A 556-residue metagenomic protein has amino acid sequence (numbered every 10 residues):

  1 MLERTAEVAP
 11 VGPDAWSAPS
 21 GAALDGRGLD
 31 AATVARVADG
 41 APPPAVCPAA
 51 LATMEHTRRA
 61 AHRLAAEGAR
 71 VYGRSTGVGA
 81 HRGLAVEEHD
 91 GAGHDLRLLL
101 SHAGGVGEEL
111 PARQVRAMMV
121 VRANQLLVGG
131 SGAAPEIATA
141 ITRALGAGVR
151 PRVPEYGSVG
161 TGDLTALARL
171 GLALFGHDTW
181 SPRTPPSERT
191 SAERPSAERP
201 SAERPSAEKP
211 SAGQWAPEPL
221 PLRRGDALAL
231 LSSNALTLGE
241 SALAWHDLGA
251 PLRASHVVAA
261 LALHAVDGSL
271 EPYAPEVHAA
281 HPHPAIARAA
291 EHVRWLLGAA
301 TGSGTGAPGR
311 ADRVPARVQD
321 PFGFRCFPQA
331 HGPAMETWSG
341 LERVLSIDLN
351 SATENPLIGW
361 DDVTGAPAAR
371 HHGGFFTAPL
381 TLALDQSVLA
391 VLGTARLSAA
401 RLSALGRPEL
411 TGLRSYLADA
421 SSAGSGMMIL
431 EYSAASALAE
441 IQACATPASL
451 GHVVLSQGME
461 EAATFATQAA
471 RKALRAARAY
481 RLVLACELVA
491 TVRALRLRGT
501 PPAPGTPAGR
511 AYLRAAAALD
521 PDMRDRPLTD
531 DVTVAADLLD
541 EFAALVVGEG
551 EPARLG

Functional and structural regions predicted by a protein language model:
L2-T53, T57-A65, A69, G91 (+2 more regions): C-terminal auxiliary extensions adjacent to catalytic cores
V34, L98, H102, Q114 (+5 more regions): Short alpha-helical scaffolding segments that buttress acidic/His motifs in well-ordered protein cores
Y72-R97, S101-N124, R152-F175, L220-T237 (+2 more regions): FAD-binding core of FAD-dependent oxidoreductases, characterized by glycine-rich FAD pyrophosphate-binding loops
V78, G105, N124-Q125, L145 (+5 more regions): Acidic, glycine-rich active-site loops and adjacent beta-strand->loop/helix elements that engage anionic groups
V120-A134: Glycine-rich flavin
G130-S158: FAD-binding glycine-rich core of flavoenzymes that anchor FAD
A138, T142, L164-A168, L252 (+2 more regions): Hydrophobic, well-ordered secondary-structure segments
R189-S211: Long, intrinsically disordered low-complexity tandem-repeat segments
